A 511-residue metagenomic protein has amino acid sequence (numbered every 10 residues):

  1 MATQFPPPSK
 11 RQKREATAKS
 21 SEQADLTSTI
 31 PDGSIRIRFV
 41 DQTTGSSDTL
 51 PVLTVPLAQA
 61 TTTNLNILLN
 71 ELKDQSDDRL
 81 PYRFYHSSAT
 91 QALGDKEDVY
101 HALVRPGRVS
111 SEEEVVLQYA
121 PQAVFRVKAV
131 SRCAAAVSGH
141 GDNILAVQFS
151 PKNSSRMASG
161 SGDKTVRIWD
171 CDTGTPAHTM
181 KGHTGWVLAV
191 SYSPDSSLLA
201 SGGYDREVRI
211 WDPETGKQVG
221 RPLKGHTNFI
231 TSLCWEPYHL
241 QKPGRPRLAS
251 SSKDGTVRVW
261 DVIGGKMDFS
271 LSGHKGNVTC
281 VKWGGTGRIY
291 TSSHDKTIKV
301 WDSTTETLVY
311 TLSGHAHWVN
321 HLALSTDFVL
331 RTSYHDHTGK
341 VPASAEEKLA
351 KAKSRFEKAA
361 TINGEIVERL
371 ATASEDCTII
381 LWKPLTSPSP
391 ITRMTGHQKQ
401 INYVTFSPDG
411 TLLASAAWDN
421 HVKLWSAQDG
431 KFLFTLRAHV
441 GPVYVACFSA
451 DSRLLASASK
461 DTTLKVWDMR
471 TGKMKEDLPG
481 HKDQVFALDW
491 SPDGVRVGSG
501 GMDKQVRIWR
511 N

Functional and structural regions predicted by a protein language model:
A2-S46, T54-L145, S154-S155, D327-E368: Intrinsically disordered, low-complexity acidic/Ser/Thr/Pro-rich linker and tail segments in large eukaryotic scaffolds
R132-A135, T175-H178, K217-R221, K266-F269 (+4 more regions): A structural motif specific to WD40 beta-propellers
V137-I144, K181-V187, L223-I230, S272-V278 (+5 more regions): WD40/WD-repeat beta-propeller blade N-cap
V147, V166-W169, V190, G202 (+12 more regions): WD40-repeat beta-propellers
Q148-S154, T173, V190-S197, T215 (+15 more regions): Loop/turn segments within WD40 beta-propeller blades
S159-D163, S201-D205, P213, S250-D254 (+10 more regions): Conserved strand-to-loop turn within each blade of WD40 beta-propeller repeats
T165, E207, T227, T256 (+13 more regions): A conserved positional marker within WD40/Gbeta-like beta-propeller blades
W425-K431, H439, S449-A450, A456-N511: C-terminal interaction modules of eukaryotic adaptor/scaffold proteins
